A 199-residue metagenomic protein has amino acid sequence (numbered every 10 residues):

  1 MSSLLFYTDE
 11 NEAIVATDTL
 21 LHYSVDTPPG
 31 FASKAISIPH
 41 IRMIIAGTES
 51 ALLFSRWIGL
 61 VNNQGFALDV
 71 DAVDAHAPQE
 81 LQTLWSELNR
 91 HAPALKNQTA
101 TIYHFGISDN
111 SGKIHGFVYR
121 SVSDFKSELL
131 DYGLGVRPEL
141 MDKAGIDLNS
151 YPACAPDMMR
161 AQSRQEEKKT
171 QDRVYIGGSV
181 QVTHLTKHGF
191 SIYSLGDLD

Functional and structural regions predicted by a protein language model:
S2-R90, V122-D199: Conserved short S/T/G-enriched processing/targeting/catalytic segments and their helical context
H40, L95-I102, G112, Y175-G178: Short gly/pro-enriched beta-turn/loop segments at secondary-structure junctions
A51-L52, D109-S111: Short, catalytically relevant binding-site loops at active-site mouths
Y103-N110, T183-T186: Short hydrophobic alpha-helical segments used for membrane anchoring or interfacial signaling
S111-V118: Structural motif
